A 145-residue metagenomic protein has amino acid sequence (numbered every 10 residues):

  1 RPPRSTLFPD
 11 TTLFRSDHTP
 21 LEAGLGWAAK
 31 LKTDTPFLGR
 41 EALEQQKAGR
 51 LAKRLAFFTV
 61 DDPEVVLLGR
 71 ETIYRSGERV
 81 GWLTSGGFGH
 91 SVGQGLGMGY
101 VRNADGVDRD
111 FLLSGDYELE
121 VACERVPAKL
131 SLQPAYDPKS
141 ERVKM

Functional and structural regions predicted by a protein language model:
P2, T6-L13: Short, small-residue-biased leader/transition segments that mark boundaries at the very start of proteins
F14-M145: Conserved, structured C-terminal
